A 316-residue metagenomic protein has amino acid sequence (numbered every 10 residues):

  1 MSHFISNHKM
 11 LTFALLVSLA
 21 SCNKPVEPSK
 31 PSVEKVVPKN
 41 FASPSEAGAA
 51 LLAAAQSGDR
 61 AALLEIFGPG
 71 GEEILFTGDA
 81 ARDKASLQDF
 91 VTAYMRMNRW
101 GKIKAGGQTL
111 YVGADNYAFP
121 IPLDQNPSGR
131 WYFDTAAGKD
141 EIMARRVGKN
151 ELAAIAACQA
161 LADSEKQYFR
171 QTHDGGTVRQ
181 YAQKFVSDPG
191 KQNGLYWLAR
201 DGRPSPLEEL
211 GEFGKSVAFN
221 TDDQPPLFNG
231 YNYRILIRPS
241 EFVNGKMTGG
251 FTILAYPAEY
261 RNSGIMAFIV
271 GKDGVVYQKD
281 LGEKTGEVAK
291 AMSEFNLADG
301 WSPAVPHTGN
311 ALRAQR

Functional and structural regions predicted by a protein language model:
S2-L11: Bacterial N-terminal signal peptides that target proteins for export
S18-S21: C-terminal motif of bacterial Sec signal peptides marking the signal peptidase cleavage site
N23-P31: Bacterial lipoprotein signal-peptidase II cleavage site
K39-D59, L64, K139-P189: Conserved hydrophobic/amphipathic alpha-helical signal-anchor segments
G71-F119, D222-N229, Y233-M247: Surface-exposed, charged secondary-structure patches
Q108-L152, Q159, V275-D280: Short beta-strand edge/turn micro-motifs at domain boundaries
T177-F242: Acidic, glycine-rich loop-and-strand cores that form catalytic or ligand-binding grooves in diverse globular domains
G249-L254, E259-A298: C-terminal soluble interaction/assembly domains
